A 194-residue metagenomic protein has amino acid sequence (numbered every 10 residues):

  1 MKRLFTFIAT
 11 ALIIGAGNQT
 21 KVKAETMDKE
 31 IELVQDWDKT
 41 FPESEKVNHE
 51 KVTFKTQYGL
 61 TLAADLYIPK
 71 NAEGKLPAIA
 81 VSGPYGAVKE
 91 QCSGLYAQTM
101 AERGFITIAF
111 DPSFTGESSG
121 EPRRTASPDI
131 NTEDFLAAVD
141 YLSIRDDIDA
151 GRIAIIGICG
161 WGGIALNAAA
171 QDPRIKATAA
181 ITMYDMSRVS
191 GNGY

Functional and structural regions predicted by a protein language model:
M27-G74: N-terminal cap/lid segment of alpha/beta-hydrolase-fold proteins
G74-P84: Short beta-strand element of the alpha/beta-hydrolase
G86-Q98, P112: The serine-hydrolase catalytic nucleophile loop
T99-S119: Conserved alpha/beta-hydrolase
T125-D146: Alpha/beta-hydrolase active-site loop
D147-C159: Alpha/beta-hydrolase fold nucleophile elbow
I158-G160, A179-R188: Active-site nucleophile loop of the alpha/beta-hydrolase fold
G162-P173: Short glycine-enriched nucleophile-adjacent loop and the immediately C-terminal alpha-helix near the catalytic center
